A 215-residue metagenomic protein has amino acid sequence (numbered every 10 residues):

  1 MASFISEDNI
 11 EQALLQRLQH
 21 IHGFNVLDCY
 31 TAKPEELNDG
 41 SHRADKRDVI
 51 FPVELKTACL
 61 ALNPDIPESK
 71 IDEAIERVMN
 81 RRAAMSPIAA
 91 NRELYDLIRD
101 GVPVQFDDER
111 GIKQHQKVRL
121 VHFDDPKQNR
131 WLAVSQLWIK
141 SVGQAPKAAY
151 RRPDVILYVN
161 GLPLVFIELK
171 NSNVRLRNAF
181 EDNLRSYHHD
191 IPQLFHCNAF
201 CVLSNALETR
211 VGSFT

Functional and structural regions predicted by a protein language model:
M1-T215: An alpha-helical interface "stripe"
